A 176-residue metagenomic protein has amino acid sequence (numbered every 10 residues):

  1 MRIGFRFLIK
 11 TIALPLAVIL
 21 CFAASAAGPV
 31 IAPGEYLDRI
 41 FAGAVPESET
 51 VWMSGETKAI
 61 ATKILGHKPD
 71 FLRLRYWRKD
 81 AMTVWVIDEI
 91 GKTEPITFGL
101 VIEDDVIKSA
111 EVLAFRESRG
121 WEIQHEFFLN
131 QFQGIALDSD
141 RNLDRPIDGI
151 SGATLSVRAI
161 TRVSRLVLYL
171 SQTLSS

Functional and structural regions predicted by a protein language model:
R2-A13: Bacterial N-terminal signal peptides that target proteins for export
G4-R6, C21, I40: Intrinsic disorder/low-structure terminal segments
T11-A23: Bacterial N-terminal signal peptides
S25-D148, T154-R158, R162-S176: Flexible, solvent-exposed loop/hinge segments and secondary-structure transition points
